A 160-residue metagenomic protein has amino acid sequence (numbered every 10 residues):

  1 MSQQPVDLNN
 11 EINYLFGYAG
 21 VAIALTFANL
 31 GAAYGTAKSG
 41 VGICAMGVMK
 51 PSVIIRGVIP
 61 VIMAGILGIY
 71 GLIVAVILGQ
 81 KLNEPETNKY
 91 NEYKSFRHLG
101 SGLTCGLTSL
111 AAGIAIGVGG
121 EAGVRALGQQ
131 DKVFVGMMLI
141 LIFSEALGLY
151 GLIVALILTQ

Functional and structural regions predicted by a protein language model:
M1-Q160: Hydrophobic, small-residue-rich transmembrane alpha-helices and their short perimembrane loops in multi-pass membrane
